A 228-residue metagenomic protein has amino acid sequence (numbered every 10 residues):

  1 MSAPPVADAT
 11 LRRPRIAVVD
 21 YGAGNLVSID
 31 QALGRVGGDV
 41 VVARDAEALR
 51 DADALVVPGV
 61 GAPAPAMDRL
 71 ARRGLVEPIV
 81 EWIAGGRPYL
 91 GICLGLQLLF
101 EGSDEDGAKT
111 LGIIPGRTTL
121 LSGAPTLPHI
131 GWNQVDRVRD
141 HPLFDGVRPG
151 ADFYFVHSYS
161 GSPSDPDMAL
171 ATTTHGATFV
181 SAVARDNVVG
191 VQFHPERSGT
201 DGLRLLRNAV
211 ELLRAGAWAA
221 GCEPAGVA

Functional and structural regions predicted by a protein language model:
P4-D8, V191-A228: Acyltransferase
R12-A17: Extreme N-terminal starter segment of soluble prokaryotic enzymes
A52: An anion/phosphate-binding loop that grips the pyrophosphate of nucleotide cofactors and donors
V56-P58: Structural motif
V60-W132: Cysteine-nucleophile active-site neighborhood
E101-A177: Pocket-forming structural segment of enzyme catalytic cores
A177-A184: Short, surface-exposed beta-strand/loop micro-motifs that present aromatic residues
